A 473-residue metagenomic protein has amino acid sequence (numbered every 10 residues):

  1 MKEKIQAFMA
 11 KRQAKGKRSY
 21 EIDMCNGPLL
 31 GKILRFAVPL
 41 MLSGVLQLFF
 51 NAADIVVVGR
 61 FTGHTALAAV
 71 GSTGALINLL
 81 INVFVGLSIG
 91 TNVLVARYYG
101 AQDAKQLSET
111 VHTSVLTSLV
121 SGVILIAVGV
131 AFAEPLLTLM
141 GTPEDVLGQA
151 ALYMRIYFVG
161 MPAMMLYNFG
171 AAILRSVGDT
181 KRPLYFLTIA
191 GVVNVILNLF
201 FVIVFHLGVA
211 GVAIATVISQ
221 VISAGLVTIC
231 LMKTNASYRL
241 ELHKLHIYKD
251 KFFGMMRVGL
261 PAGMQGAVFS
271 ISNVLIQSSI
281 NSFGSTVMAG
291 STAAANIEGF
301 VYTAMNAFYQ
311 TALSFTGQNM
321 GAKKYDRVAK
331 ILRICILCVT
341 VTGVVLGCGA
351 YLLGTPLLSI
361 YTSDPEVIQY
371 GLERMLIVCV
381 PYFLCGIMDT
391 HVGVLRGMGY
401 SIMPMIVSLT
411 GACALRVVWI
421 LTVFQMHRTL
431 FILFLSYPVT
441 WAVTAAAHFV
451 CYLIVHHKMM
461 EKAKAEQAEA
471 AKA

Functional and structural regions predicted by a protein language model:
M1-A37, V95-G160, V204-L260, T316-P381 (+1 more regions): Short alpha-helical transmembrane segments in multi-pass integral membrane proteins
N26, L30-F49, A53, L76-V83 (+8 more regions): Residue-level signal for short hydrophobic patches within transmembrane helices of multi-pass membrane transporters
R35-D54, I156, Y167, A190 (+5 more regions): Transmembrane helical elements of multi-pass membrane transporters/channels
V45, F49-A68, L137-E144, F200-L207 (+4 more regions): Helix-terminus/linker motif at the lipid-water interface of multi-pass membrane proteins
T62-A75, A151-M154, A213, S285-F300 (+2 more regions): Small-residue hotspots at the loop-to-helix junctions and early N-terminal turns of transmembrane alpha-helices
L67-A127, M164-P183, Q277, G290-G354 (+2 more regions): Small-residue-rich hydrophobic transmembrane alpha-helices
L79-N82, N194-N198, A224-T228, F300-T303 (+3 more regions): Hydrophobic transmembrane alpha-helices of multi-pass small-molecule transporters
S88, I156-R175, P183-G191, V212-V227 (+4 more regions): Short runs within selected transmembrane alpha-helices of multi-pass transporters and secretion channels
